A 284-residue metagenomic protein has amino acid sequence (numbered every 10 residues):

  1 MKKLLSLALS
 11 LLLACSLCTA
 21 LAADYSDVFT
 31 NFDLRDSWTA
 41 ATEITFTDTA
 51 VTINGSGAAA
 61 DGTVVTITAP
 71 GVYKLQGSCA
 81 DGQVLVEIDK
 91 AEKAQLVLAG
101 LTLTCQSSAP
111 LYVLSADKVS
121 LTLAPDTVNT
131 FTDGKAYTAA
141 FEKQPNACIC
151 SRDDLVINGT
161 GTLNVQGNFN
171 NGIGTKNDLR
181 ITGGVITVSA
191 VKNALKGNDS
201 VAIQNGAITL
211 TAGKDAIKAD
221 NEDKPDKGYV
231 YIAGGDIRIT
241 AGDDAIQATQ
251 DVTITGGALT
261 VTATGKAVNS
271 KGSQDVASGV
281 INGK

Functional and structural regions predicted by a protein language model:
M1-L11: Positively charged n-region of N-terminal signal peptides that target proteins for export
L9, A14, L21-K284: A composition-driven surface/loop motif
